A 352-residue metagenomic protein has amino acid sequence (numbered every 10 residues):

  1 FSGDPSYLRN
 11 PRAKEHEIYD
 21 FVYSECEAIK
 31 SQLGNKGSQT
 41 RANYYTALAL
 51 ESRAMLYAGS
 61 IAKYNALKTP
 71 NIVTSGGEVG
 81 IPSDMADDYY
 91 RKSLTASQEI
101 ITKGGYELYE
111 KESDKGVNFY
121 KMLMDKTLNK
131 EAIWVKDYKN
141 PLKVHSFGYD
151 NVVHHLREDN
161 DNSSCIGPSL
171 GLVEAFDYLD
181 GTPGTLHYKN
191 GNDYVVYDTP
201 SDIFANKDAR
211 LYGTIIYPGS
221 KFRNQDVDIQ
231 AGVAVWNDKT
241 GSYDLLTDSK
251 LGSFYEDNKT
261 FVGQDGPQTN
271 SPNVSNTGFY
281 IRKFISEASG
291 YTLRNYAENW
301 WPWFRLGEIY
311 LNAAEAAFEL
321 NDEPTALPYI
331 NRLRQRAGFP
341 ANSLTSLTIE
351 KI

Functional and structural regions predicted by a protein language model:
F1-S164, L170, D180-I352: Acidic/polar-rich alpha-helix caps and helix-coil junctions
A175: Extended substrate-binding grooves/exosites of carbohydrate-active enzymes
